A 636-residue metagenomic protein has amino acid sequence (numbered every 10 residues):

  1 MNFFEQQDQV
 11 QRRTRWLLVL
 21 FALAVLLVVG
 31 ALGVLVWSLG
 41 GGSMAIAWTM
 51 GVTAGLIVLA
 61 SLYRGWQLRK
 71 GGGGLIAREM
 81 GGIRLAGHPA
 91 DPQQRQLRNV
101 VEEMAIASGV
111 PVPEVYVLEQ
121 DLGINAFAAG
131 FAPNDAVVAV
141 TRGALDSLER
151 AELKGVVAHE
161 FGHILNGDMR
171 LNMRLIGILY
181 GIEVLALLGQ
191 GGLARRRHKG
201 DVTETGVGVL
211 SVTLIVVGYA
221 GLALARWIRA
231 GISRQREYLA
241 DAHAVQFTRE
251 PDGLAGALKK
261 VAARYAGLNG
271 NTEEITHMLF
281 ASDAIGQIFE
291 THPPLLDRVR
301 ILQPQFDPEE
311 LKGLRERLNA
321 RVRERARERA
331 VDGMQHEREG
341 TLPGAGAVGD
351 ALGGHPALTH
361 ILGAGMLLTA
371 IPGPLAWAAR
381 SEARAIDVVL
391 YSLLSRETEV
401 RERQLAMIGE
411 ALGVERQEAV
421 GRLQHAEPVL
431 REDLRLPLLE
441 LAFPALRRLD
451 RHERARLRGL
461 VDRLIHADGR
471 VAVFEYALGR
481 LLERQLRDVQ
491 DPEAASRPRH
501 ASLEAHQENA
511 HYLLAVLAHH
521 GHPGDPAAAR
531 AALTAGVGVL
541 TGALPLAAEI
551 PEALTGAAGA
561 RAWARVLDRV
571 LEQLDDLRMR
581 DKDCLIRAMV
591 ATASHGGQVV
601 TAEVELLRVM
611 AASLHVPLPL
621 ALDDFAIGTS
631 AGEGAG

Functional and structural regions predicted by a protein language model:
M1-A129, D146, N166, L171-A230 (+11 more regions): Hydrophobic or amphipathic, alpha-helical segments that drive membrane association/targeting
N2-D8, T205-R229, D252-R463, E475-A591 (+4 more regions): Cytosolic-facing loops and C-terminal tails of multi-pass membrane proteins
V101, V140, G155-H163, G167 (+1 more regions): Active-site recognition of the HExxH zinc-binding catalytic motif
A107, Y116-V117, A126-A132, L145-S147 (+7 more regions): Replace "in large, NTP-powered and nucleic-acid-processing enzymes" with "in large, NTP-powered factors and other
P113, L122, N134-A136, E274-T276: Envelope-exposed proteins and targeting segments
D121, V138, G143, E149-G155 (+1 more regions): Membrane-embedded segments
E149-G162, D462-A467: Short alpha-helix carrying the canonical HExxH Zn2+-binding catalytic motif
